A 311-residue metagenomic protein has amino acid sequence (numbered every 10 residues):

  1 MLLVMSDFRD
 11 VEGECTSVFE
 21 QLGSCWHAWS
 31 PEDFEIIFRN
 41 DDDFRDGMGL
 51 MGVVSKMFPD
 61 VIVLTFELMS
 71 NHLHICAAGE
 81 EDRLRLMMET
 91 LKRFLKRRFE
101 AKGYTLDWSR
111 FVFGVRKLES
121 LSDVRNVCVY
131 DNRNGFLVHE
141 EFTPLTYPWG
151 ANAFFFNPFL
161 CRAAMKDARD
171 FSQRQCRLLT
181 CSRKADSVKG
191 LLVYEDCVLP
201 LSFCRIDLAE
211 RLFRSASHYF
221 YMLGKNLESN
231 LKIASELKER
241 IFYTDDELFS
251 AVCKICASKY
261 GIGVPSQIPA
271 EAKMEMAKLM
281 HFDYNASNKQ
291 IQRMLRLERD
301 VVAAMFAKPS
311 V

Functional and structural regions predicted by a protein language model:
L2-S70, E80-V311: Short Pro-Cys-Gly-centered "Cys-loop" motif that presents a nucleophilic cysteine in a tight turn
H72-H74: Histidine-centered divalent metal-coordination motifs
C76-A78: Short hydrophobic/aromatic beta-strand micro-patches that form the beta-sheet surface supporting nucleotide- or nucleic
